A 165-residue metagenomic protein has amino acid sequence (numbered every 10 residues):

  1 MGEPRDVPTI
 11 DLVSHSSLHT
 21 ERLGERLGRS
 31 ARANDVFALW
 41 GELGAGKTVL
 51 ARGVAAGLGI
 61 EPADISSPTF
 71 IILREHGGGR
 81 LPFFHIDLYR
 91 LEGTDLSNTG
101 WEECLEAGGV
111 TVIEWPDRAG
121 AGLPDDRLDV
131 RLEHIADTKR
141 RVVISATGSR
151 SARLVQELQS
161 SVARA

Functional and structural regions predicted by a protein language model:
G2-R5, I10, T94-S97, E102-A165: Short phosphate-coordinating micro-motif centered on Lys-Gly-acidic
P4-L23: N-terminal pre-Walker A segment at the start of P-loop NTPase domains
G28-N34: Phosphate-binding P-loop
F37-L39: Hydrophobic anchor at the beta1->P-loop junction of P-loop NTPases
E42: P-loop (Walker A) phosphate-binding loop of NTP-binding proteins
K47: Conserved lysine of the Walker
I65, T69, L73-W115: Conserved nucleotide-sensing/catalytic segment adjacent to the nucleotide-binding pocket in NTP-handling enzymes
